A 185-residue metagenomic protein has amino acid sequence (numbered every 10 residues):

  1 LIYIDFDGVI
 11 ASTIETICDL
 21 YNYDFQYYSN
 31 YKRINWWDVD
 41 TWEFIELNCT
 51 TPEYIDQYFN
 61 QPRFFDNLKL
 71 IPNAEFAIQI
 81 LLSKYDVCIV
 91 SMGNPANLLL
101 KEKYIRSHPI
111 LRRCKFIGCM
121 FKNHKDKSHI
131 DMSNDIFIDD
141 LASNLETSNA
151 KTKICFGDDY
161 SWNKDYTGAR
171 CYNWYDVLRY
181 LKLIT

Functional and structural regions predicted by a protein language model:
L1-T51: Active-site neighborhood of HAD-like aspartate-dependent phosphohydrolases
D5, V90-M92, I138, F156: Short hydrophobic segments within beta-strands
A11-I14, C18-D19, A96-L100, K125-K127 (+2 more regions): Short catalytic/ligand-binding loop motif for oxyanion handling, primarily in non-cytosolic enzymes, centered on
D38-F76: Metal-dependent phosphoesterase signature
F65-K69, A74-I105, C119: Substrate-recognition element of Asp-dependent hydrolases with the DxDx(T/V) motif
D86-C88, K115, I136, I154: A structural signal for isolated positions on well-ordered beta-strands in alpha/beta enzyme cores
I117-S148: Conserved Lys-Pro-Asp/Glu-containing loop-to-beta segment of HAD-superfamily phosphomonoesterases, centered on
I136-Y175: Acidic, Mg2+-coordinating phosphoryl-transfer loop and its flanking beta/alpha structural elements, shared across
